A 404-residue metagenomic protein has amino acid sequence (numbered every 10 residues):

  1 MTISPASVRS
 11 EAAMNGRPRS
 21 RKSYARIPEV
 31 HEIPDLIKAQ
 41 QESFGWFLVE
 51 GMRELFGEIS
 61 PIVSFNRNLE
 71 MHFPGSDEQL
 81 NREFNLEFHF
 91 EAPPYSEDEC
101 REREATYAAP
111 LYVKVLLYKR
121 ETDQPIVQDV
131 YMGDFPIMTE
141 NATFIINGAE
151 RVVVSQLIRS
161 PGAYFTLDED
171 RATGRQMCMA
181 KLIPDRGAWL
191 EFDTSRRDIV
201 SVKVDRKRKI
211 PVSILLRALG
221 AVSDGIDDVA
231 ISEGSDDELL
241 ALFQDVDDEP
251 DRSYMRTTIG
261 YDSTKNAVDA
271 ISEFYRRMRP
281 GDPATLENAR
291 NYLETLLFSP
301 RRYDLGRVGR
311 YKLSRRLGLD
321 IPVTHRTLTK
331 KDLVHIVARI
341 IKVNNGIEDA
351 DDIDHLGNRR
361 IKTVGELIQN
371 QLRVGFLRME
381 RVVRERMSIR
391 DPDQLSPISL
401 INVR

Functional and structural regions predicted by a protein language model:
T2-R404: N-terminal non-catalytic structural scaffold regions of very large proteins
